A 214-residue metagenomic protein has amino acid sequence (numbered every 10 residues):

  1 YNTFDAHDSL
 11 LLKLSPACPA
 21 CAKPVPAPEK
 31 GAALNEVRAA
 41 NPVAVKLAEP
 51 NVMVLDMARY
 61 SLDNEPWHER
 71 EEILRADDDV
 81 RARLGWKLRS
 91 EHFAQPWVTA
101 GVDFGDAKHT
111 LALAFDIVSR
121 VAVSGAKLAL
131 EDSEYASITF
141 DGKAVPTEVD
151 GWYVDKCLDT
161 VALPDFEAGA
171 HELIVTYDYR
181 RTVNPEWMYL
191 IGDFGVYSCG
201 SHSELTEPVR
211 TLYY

Functional and structural regions predicted by a protein language model:
Y1, I138-T160: Solvent-exposed beta-strand/loop surfaces of large extracellular or lumenal domains
N2-P24: C-terminal beta-strand-rich structural cap/linker in extracellular carbohydrate-active enzymes
L10, H109-L113, C157-V161: Short strand-edge motifs at loop-to-beta-strand transitions and within beta-strands of extracellular beta-rich domains
L12-A17, L113-F115, E172-Y179: Short, hydrophobic/aromatic-enriched beta-strand segments in well-ordered soluble domains
K23-D106, D132, G151-K156, V161-Y214: An acidic-aromatic loop/edge-strand motif
V102-V118: Non-catalytic, beta-strand-enriched accessory regions in extracellular/secretory proteins and membrane protein
F115-F140, L173: Aromatic-lined ligand-binding clefts that engage carbohydrates, nucleic acids, or primary amines
